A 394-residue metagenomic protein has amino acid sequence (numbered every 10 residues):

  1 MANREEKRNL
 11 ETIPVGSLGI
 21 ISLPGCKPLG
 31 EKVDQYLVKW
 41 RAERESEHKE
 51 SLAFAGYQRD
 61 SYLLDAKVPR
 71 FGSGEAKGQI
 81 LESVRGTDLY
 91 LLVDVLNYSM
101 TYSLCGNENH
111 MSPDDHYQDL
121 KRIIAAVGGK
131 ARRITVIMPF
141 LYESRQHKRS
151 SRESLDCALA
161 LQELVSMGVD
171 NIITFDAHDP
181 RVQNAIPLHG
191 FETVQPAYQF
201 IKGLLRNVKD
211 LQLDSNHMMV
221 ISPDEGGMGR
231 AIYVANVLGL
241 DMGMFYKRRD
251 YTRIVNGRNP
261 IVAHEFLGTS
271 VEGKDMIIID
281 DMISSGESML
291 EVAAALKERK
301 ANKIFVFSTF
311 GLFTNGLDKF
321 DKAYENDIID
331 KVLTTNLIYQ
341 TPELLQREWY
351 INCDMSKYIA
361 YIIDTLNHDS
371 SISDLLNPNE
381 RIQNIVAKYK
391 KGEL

Functional and structural regions predicted by a protein language model:
M1-L394: PRPP-associated nucleotide enzymes
